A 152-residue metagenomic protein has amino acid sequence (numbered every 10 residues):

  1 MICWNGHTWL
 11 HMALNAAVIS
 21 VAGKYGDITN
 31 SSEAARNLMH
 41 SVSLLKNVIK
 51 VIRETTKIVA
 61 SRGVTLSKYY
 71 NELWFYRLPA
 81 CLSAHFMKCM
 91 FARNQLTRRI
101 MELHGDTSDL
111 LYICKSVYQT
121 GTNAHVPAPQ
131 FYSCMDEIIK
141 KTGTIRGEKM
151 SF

Functional and structural regions predicted by a protein language model:
M1-N5: Conserved anion/nucleotide-ligand pocket segment
G6-A35, S43-T56: Active-site-proximal catalytic alpha-helix in oxidoreductases
Y25-L38, R93-H104: Helix-loop-beta segment of a Rossmann-like dinucleotide-binding subdomain
L38-H40, M150-S151: N-terminal leader/targeting helix
I49-F152: NAD(P)-dependent Rossmann-like dehydrogenase/reductase catalytic/cofactor-binding core
